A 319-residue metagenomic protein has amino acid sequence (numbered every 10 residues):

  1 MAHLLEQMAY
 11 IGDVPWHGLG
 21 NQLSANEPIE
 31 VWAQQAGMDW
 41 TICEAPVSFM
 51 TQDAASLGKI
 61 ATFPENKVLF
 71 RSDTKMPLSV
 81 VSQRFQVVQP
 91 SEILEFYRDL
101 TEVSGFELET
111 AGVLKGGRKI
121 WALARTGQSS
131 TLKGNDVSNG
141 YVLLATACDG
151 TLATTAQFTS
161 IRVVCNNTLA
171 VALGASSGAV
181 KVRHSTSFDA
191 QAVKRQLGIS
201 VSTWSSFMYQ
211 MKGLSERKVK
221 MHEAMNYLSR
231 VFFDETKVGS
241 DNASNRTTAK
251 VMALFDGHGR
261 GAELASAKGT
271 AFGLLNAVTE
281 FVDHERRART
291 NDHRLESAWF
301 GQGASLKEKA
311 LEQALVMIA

Functional and structural regions predicted by a protein language model:
M1-A55, G127-A319: Intrinsically disordered, low-complexity regions enriched in serine/threonine
M1-G12, Y97, L108, V113-W121: Short N-terminal secondary-structure initiator segments
K59-R84: A short, surface-exposed helix-loop junction/capping segment
P64, G117-R118, S138: Short, well-ordered loop/turn elements at secondary-structure boundaries
L69, A122-A124, L144: Generic structural hydrophobic/aromatic packing signal, biased to beta-strands
Q83-E107: Amphipathic alpha-helical segments
E102-L132, F233, M252: Ser/Thr-rich, low-complexity intrinsically disordered terminal regions
